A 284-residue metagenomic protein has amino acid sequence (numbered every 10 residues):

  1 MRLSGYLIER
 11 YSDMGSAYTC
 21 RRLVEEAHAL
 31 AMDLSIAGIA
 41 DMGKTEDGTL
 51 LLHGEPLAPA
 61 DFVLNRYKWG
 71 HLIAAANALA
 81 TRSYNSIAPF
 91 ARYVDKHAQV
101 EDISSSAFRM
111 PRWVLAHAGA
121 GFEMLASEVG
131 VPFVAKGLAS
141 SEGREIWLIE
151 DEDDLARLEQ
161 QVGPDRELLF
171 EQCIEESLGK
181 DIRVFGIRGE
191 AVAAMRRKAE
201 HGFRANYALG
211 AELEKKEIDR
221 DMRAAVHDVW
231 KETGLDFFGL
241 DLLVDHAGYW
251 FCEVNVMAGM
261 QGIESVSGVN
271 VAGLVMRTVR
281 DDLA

Functional and structural regions predicted by a protein language model:
M1-Y6: Extreme N-terminal starter segment of soluble prokaryotic enzymes
R10-L115: Conserved N-proximal alpha/beta basic substrate-recognition cap immediately N-terminal to, or forming the N-lobe
Y93-G143: Hydrophobic alpha-helical segments and helix pairs
F133, V192-A193, F238, W250-C252: Protein kinase-like catalytic core scaffold
R144-T233: Phosphate-binding site of ATP-dependent enzymes
E171, L235-H246: A short glycine-rich, hydrophobically flanked beta-strand micro-motif that places a catalytic Asp/Glu for divalent metal
E217, K231, V244-A284: C-terminal active-site "lid" helix and adjoining low-complexity regulatory extension at the edge of ATP-using catalytic
